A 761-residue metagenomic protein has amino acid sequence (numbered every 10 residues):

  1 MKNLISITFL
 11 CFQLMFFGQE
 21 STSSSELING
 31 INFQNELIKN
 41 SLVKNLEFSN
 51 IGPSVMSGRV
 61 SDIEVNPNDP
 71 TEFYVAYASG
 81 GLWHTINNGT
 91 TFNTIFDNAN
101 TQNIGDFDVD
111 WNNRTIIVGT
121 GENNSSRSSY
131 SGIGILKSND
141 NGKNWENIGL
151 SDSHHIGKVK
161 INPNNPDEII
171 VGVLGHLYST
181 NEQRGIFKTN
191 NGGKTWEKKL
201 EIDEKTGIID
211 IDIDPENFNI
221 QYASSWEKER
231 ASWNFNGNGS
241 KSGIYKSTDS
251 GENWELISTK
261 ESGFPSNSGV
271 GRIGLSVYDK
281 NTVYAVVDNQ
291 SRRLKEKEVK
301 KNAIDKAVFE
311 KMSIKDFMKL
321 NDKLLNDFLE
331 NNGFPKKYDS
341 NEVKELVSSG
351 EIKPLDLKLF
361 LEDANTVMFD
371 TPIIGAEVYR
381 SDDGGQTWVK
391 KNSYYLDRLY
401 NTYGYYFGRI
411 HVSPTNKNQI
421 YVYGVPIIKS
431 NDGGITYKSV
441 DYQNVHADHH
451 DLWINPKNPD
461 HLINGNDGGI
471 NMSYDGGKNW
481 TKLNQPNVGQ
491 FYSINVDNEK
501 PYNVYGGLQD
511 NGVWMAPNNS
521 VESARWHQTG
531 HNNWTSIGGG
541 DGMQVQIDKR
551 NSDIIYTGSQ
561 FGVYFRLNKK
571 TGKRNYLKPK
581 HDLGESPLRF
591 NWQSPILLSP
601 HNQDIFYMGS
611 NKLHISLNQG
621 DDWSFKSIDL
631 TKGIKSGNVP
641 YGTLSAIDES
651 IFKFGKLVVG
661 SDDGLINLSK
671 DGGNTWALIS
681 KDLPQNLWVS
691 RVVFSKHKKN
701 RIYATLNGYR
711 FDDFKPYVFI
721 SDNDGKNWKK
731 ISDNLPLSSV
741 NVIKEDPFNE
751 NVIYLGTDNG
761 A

Functional and structural regions predicted by a protein language model:
M1-S24: Bacterial Sec-dependent N-terminal signal peptides
E20-A761: Beta-propeller blade termini and top-face loops
